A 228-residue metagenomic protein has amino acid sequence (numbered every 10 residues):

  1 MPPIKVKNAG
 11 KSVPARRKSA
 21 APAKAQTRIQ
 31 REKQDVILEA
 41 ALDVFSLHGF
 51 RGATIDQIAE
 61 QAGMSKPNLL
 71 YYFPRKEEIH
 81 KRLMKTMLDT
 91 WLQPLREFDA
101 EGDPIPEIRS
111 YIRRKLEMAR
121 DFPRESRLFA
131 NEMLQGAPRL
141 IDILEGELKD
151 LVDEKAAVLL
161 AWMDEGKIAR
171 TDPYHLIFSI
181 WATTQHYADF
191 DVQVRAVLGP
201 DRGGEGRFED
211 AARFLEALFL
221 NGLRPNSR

Functional and structural regions predicted by a protein language model:
M1-A21, R114-E117, D121, K149 (+3 more regions): C-terminal peripheral helix-coil segments that are non-catalytic and often amphipathic
K33, I37-F45, K115, F219: Short hydrophobic clusters on alpha-helical segments that form packing/core surfaces in small helical domains
K33, K76, L83, M87 (+6 more regions): Hydrophobic/aromatic residues within well-ordered alpha-helical segments
V36, V44-E78, R82: Helix-turn-helix
K81-S110, V152-A161: Amphipathic alpha-helical linker/stalk segments
R96-E125, P173-I180, E209-A212: Hydrophobic alpha-helical connector segments
E107, R120-D142, F190-L198: Amphipathic alpha-helical segments used for helix-helix packing
A130-L160: A contiguous binding-surface segment within folded domains or other stable secondary-structure elements
